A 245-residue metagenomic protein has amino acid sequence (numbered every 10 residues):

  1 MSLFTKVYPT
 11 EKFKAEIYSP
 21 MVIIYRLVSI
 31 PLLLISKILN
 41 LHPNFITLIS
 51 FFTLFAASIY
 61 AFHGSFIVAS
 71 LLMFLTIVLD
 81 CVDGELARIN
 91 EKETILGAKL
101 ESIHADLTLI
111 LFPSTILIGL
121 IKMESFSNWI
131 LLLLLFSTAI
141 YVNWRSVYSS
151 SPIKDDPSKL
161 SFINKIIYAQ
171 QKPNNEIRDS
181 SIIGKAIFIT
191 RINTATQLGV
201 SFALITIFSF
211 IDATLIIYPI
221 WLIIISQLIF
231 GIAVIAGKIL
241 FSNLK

Functional and structural regions predicted by a protein language model:
S2-L33, I103-K245: A feature for the membrane-embedded catalytic helix bundles of lipid/isoprenoid biosynthetic enzymes
S36-L41: Membrane interface segments of multi-pass transport proteins and intramembrane proteases
P43-L96, I216-I223: Membrane-embedded alpha-helical segments that form the functional core of polytopic membrane enzymes, especially those
I95-I103: Membrane-interface alpha-helices at helix entry/exit sites of multi-pass transporters
